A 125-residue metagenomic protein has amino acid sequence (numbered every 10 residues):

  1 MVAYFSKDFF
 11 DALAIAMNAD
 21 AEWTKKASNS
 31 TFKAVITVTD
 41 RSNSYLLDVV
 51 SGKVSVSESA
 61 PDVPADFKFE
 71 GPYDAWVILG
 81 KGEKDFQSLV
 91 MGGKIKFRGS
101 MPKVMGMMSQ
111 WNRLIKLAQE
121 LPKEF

Functional and structural regions predicted by a protein language model:
M1-F125: Feature captures hydrophobic
